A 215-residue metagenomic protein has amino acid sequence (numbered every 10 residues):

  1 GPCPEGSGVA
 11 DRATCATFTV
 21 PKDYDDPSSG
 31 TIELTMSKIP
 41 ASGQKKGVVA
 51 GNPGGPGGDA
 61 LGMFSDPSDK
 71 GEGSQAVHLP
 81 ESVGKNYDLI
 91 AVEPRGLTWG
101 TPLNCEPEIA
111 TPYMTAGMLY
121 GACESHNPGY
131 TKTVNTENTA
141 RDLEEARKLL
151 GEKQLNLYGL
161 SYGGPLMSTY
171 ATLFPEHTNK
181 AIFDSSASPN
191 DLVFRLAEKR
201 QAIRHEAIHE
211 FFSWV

Functional and structural regions predicted by a protein language model:
G1-V215: Gly/Pro-rich cap/lid or specificity-loop segments adjacent to the active site
